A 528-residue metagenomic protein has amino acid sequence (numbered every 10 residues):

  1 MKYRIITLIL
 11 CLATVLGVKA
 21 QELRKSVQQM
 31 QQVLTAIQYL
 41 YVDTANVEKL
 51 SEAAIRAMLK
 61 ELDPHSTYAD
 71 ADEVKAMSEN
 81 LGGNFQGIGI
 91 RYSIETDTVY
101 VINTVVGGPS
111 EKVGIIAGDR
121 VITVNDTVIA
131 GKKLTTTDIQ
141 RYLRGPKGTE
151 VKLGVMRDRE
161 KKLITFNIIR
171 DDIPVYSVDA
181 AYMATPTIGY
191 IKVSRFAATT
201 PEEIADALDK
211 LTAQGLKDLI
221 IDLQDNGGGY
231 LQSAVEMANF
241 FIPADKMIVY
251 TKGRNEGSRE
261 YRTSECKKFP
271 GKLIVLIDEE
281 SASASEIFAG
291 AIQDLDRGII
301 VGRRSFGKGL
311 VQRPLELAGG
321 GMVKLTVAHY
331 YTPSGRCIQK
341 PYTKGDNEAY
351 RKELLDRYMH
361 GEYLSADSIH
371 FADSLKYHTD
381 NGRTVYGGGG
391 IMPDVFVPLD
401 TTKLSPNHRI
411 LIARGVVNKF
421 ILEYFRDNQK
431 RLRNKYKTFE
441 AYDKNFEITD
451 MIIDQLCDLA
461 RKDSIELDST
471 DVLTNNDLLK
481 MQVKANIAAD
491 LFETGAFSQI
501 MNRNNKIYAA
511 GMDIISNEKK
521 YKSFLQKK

Functional and structural regions predicted by a protein language model:
M1-R24: Bacterial Sec-dependent N-terminal signal peptides
A20-S26, M30-V47, D70, Y100-N103 (+4 more regions): Cleft-lining beta-strand/loop regions that shape enzyme active-site pockets
V27, Y41-I102, G148-A180, N502-M512 (+1 more regions): Extended, small/polar residue-biased N-terminal targeting/export presequences and adjacent propeptide/linker tracts
G118-R120: Structural motif
V124-N125, M156, P341, G388: Residue-level recognition of conserved beta-strand edge/terminus positions
A284, D296, R303, G307-L375: Polar, glycine-rich mid-to-C-terminal structural blocks that act as macromolecule-binding/assembly scaffolds
C337-I338, Y342-K528: Conserved functional hotspot residues or short segments at active or partner-binding sites across diverse domains
